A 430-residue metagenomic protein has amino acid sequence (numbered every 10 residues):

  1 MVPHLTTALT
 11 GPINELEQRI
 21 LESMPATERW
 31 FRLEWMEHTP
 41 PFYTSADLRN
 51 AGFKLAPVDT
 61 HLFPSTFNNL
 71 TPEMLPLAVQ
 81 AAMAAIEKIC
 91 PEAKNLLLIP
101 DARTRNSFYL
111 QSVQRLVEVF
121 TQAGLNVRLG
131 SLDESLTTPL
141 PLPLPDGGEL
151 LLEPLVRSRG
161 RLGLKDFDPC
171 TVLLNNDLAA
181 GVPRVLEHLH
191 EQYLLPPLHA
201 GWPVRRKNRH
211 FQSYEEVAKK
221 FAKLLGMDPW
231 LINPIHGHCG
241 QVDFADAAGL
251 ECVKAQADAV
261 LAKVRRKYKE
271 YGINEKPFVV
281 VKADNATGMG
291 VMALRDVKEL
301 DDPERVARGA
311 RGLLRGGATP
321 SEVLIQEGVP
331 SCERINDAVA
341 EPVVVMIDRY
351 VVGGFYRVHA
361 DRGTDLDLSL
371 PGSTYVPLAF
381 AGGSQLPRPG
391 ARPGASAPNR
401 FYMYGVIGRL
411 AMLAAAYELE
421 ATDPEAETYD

Functional and structural regions predicted by a protein language model:
M1-H38, K220-W230: Short glycine- and acidic-rich boundary segments immediately preceding or forming the N-terminal edge of structured
V2-L9, W35, F63-L97, H359-D430: C-terminal active-site "lid" helix and adjoining low-complexity regulatory extension at the edge of ATP-using catalytic
H38-F67, K282, G328, A340-R349 (+2 more regions): Conserved metal-phosphate-binding beta-hairpin within the catalytic cores of diverse ATP-dependent phosphoryl-transfer
D47-G52, L62-P64, A102, P154-V156 (+6 more regions): Short, flexible loop/turn elements at secondary-structure junctions
R49, K54, A262-R265, Y271-P277 (+1 more regions): Phosphate-binding site of ATP-dependent enzymes
Q80-A81, T104-T121, N126-K276: Conserved N-proximal alpha/beta basic substrate-recognition cap immediately N-terminal to, or forming the N-lobe
N95-L98, V172, V279: Conserved hydrophobic helix-helix packing surfaces used for dimerization/oligomerization
G237-C252, F278-R305: Glycine-rich phosphate-binding loop of ATP-grasp-fold ATP-dependent ligases
